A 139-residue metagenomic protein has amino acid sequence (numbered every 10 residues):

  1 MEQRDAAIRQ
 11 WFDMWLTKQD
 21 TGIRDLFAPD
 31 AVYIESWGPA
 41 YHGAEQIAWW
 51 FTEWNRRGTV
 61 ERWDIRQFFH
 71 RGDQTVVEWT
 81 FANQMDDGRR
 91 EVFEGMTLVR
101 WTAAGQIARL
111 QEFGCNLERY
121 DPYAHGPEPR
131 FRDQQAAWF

Functional and structural regions predicted by a protein language model:
M1-L26, E128-F139: Short, low-complexity N-terminal intrinsically disordered segments enriched in polar/charged residues
Q3, Q46, E91: Short acidic-hydrophobic sequence patches enriched in Asp/Glu that either
W11, I23-R24, A31, G43 (+5 more regions): Hydrophobic pocket/interface hotspot
W11-M14, I34, N83: Alpha-helix C-capping/helix-to-loop hinge sites
D20-G72: A solvent-exposed, acidic/Ser-Thr-rich amphipathic alpha-helical stretch
T52-F139: A beta-strand edge to alpha-helix "cap/lid" segment located at domain peripheries
